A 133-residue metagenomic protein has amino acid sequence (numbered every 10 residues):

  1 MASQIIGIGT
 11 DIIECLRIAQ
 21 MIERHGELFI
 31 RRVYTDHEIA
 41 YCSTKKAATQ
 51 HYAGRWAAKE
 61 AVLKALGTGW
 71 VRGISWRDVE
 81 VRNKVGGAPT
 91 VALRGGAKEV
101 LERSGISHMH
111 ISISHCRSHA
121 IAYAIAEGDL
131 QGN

Functional and structural regions predicted by a protein language model:
M1-N133: Core catalytic alpha/beta fold that binds nucleotide/phospho-ligands
